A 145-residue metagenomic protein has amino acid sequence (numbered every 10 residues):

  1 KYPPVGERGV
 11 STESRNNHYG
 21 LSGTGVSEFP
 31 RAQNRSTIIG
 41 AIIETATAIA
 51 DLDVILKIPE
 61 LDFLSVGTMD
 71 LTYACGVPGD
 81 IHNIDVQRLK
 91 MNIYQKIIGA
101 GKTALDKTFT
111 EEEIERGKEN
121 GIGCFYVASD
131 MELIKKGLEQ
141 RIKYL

Functional and structural regions predicted by a protein language model:
K1-E7, R31-R35, H82-L105, L145: Alpha-helix-loop-beta-strand connector modules within alpha/beta enzyme cores
K1-G6, K118, D130-L145: C-terminal helical cap(s) of enzyme catalytic domains, especially alpha/beta-barrels
K1-P4, I58-F63, E119-F125: Glycine-enriched alpha-helix->loop->beta-strand junction motifs that scaffold or abut catalytic
K1-P59: Conserved anion-binding
I39-E44, L64-V66, A104-K107, G123-V127: Hydrophobic faces of well-ordered beta-strands that scaffold small-molecule active sites in alpha/beta enzyme cores
A46, L56-H82: Histidine/lysine/aspartate-rich catalytic loop segments that bind and position anionic ligands
I55, G67, I97, G117: Conserved, mostly hydrophobic/aromatic
L64-Y73, G123-Q140: Glycine-rich phosphate-binding active-site loops on the catalytic face of alpha/beta enzymes
